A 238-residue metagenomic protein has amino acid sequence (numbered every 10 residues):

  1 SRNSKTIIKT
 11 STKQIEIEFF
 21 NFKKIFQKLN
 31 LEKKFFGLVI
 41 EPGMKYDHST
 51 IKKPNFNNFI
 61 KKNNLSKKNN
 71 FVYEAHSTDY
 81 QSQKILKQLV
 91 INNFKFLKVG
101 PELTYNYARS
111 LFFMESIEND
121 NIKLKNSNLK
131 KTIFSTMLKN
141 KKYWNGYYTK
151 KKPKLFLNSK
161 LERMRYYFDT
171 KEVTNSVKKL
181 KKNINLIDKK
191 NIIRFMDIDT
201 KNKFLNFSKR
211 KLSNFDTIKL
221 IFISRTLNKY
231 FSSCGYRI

Functional and structural regions predicted by a protein language model:
S1-N64, N70, T78: Helix-rich catalytic cores of soluble enzyme domains
N63, K67-I238: Flexible, acidic glycine-rich loops studded with aromatic residues
